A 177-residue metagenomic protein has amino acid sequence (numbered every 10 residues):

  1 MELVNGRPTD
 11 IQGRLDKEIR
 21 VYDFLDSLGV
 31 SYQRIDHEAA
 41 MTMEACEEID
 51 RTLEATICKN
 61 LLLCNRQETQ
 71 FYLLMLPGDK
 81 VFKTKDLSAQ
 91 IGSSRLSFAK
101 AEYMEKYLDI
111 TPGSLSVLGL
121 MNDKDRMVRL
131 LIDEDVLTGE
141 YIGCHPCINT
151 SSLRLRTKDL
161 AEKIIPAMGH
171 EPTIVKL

Functional and structural regions predicted by a protein language model:
M1-L177: Extended, low-hydrophobicity, polar/charged segments
